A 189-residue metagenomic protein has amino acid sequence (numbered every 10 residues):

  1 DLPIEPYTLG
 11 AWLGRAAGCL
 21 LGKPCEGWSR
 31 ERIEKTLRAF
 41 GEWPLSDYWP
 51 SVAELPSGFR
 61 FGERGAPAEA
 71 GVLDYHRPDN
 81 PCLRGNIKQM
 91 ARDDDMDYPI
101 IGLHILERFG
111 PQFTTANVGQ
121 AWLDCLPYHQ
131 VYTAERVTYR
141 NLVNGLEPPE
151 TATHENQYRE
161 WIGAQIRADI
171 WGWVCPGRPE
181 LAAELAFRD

Functional and structural regions predicted by a protein language model:
D1-D189: Structured, active/binding-site neighborhoods that engage oxygen-rich ligands
